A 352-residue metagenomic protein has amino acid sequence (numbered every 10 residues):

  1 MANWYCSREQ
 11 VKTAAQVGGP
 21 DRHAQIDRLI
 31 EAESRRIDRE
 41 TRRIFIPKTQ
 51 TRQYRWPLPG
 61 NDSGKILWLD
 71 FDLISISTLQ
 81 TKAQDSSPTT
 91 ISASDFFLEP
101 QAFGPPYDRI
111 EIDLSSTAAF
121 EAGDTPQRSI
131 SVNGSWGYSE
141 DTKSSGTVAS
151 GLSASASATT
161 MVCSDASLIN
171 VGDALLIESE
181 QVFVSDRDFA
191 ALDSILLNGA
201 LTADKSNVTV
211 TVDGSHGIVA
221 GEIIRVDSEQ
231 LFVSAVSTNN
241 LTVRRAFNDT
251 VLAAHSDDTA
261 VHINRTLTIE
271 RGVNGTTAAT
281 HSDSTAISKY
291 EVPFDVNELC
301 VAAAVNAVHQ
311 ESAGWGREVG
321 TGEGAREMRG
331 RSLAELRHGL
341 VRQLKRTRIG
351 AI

Functional and structural regions predicted by a protein language model:
A2-E9, G137-S144, Y290-I352: Short loop/turn elements at secondary-structure junctions
A15-D21, Y290-E291: Second-shell loop/turn segments in exported
R22-T41, P57, E323-L336: Amphipathic alpha-helical segments that form the core helices of the histone-fold
E40-D62: Solvent-exposed, flexible loop/coil segments flanking beta-strands in beta-rich domains
R55, D70-S129, T142, F183-A190 (+1 more regions): Extracellular/luminal ectodomains and secreted, surface-exposed scaffolds of diverse proteins
L58-L69, G320-E323: Surface-exposed ligand/attachment interfaces on beta-rich extracellular proteins
L69, I76-S77, T125, S131-N133 (+3 more regions): Autoprocessing Asn-cyclization modules and mimics
R128-Y138, D283-V292: Short, hydrophobic/aromatic-enriched beta-strand segments in well-ordered soluble domains
